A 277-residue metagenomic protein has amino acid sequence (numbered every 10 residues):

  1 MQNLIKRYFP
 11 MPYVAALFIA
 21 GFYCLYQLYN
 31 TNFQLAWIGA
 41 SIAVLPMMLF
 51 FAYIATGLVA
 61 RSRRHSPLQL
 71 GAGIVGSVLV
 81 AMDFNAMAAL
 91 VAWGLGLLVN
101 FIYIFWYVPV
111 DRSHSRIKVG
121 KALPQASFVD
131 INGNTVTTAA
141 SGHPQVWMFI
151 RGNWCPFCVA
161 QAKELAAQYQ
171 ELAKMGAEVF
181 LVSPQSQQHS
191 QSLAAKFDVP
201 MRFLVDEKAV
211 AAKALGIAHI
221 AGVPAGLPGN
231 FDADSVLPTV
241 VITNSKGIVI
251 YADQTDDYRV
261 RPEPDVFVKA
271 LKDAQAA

Functional and structural regions predicted by a protein language model:
M1-A52: Membrane-anchoring/interfacial helices and their immediately flanking loops in integral membrane proteins
C24, V44-S62, G76-A81: Canonical alpha-helical transmembrane segments
R64-S115: Transmembrane alpha-helices and immediately adjacent membrane-cytoplasm interface residues in multi-pass integral
V110-T138: N-terminal "domain-start" segment that seeds a small globular fold
L123-P124, P144, L237-T239: Short loop/turn microsegments at loop-to-beta-strand junctions
T137-L165: Short active-site neighborhood of thiol/selenol oxidoreductases, capturing the structured segment around
Q161-A212: Structural microenvironment flanking redox-active thiols in thiol-disulfide oxidoreductases
D206-V260, D265-V268: Thiol/selenol-based redox catalytic cores and closely related redox-interacting motifs
